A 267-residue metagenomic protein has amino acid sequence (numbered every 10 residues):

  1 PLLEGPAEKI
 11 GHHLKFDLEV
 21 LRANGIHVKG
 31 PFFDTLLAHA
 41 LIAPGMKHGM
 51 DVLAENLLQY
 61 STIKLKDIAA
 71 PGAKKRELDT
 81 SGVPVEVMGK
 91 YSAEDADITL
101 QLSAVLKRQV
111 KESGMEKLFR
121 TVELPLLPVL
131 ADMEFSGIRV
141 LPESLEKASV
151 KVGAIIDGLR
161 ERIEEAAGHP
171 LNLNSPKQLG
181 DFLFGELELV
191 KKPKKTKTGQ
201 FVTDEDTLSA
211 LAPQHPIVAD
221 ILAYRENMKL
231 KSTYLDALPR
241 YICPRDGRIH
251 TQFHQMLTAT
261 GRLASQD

Functional and structural regions predicted by a protein language model:
P1-P31, T99: RNA/tRNA-interacting regions in translation and RNA-turnover enzymes
L2-E4, T35-L37, G114-M115, L145: A short, structure-level motif marking secondary-structure boundaries and short turns
A7, A40, M50-L53, L65: C-terminal structured domain segments across diverse proteins
A7-E8, T62, E226: Generic structural signal for secondary-structure transition and capping sites
G11-H12, G30-D34, K64, L173 (+1 more regions): General beta-strand structural signal in soluble alpha/beta enzymes
L14, R22, G45, L53 (+2 more regions): Conserved "right-hand" nucleotidyltransferase catalytic core of DNA-directed polymerases
D17-L21, H48-M50, T62-L65: Switch/connector loops and helix/strand junctions flanking conserved nucleotide-binding motifs in nucleotide-processing
H27-A43: Conserved beta-strand -> loop -> alpha-helix junction used to position metal-binding or nucleic-acid-contacting
